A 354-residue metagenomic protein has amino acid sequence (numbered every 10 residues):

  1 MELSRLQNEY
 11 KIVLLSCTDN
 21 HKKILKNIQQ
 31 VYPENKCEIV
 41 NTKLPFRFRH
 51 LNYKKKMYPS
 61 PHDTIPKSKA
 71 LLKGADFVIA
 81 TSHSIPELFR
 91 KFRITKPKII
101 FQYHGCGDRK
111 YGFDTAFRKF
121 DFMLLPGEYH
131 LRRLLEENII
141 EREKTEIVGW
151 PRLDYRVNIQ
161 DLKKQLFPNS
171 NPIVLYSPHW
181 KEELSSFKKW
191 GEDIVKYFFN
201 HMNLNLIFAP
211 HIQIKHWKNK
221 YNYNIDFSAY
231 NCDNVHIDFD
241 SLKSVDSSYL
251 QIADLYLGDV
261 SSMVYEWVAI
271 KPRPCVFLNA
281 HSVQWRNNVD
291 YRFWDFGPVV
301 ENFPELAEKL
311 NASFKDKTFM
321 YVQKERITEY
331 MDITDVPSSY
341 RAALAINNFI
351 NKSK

Functional and structural regions predicted by a protein language model:
M1-E2, Q7-V157: Active-site and donor-binding regions of nucleotide-sugar-utilizing enzymes
L3-L6, R152-D226, P298-V300, K324 (+1 more regions): Conserved catalytic-core segment of nucleotide-activated headgroup transferases in glycan assembly
V40-L51, K55, M202-D240: Catalytic donor nucleotide-activated moiety binding site of glycosyltransferases and closely related
G74-D76, D121, P172, Q251-D254: Conserved acidic residues
F89-G107, I194-Y197, K271-V283: A short, gly/pro- and small-residue-rich
E141-R142, S262-Y330: Catalytic binding pocket for nucleotide-activated donors in carbohydrate/polymer assembly enzymes
K220-Y265, I270: Donor nucleotide-activated moiety binding/catalytic core segment of transferases that use nucleotide-activated donors
D335-K354: C-terminal alpha-helical cap of glycosyltransferases
